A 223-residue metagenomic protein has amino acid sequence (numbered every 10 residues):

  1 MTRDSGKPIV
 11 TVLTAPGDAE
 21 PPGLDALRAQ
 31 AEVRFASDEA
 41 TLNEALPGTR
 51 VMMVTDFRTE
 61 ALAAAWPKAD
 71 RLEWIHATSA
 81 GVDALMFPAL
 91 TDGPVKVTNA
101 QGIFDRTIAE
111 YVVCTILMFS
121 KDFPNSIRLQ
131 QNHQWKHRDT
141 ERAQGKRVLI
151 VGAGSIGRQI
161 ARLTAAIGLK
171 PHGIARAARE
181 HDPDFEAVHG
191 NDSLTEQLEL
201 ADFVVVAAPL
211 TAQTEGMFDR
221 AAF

Functional and structural regions predicted by a protein language model:
M1-A61, G168: N-terminal glycine-/charge-rich "phosphate-binding" loop or analogous flexible N-terminal tail
A29-R34, R50-V51, P94-V97, D184-D192: Active-site regions of enzymes building and remodeling cell-envelope glycoconjugates
A40-T41, A61-A64, L85-M86, D192-E196 (+1 more regions): Short acidic active-site motifs
P47-G48, R71, E199-L200: Alpha-helix C-terminal capping/helix-to-coil transition sites in glycosyltransferase folds
R50-I127: Phosphate/diphosphate ligand-binding glycine-rich loop within oxidoreductases
S126-Q159, A187-V188: Glycine-rich NAD(P)-binding loop of Rossmann-like domains
A166-P183: NAD(P)-binding Rossmann-fold cofactor-contacting core
A178-F223: Rossmann-like adenosine-cofactor binding region
